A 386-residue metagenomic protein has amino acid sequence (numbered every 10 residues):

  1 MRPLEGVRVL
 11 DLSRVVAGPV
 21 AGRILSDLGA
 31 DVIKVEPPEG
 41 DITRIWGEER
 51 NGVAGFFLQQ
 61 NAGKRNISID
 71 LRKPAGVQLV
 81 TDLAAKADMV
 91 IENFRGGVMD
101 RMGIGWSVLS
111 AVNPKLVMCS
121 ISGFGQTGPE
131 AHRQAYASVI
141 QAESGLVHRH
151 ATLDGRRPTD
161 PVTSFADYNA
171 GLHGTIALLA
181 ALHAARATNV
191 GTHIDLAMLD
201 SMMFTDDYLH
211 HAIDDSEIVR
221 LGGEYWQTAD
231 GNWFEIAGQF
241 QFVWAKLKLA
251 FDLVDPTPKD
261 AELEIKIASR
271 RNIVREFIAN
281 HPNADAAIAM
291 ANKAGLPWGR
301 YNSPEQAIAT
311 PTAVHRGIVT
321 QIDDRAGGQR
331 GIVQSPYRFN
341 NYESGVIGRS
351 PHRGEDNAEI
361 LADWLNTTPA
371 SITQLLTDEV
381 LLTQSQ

Functional and structural regions predicted by a protein language model:
M1-A187, D285, H352, A358-Q386: N-terminal helix-loop segment corresponding to the beta1-alpha1 unit of nucleotide/adenylate-binding folds
V32, N292-Q306, T367-T373: Short, well-structured beta-strand/strand-turn elements
Q126, G155-S164, R186-L199, S216-I218 (+2 more regions): Conserved Rossmann-fold dehydrogenase catalytic segment
T159-N169, L221-G223, F234-E235, D260-A261 (+1 more regions): A short glycine-threonine-serine/GTX helix/turn-capping micro-motif
G171-T192, F204, H210-A212, K248-V254: Oxidoreductase and adenylate-handling cofactor-binding alpha/beta cores
D215, G327-Q374: Flexible, small-/acidic-enriched active-site or ligand-binding loops
G222-A294, W298, S385: Aromatic-enriched alpha-helical interface/lid elements that frame and gate functional surfaces
A294-V346: A glycine-rich dinucleotide-binding beta-alpha-beta segment and adjacent secondary-structure elements that constitute
